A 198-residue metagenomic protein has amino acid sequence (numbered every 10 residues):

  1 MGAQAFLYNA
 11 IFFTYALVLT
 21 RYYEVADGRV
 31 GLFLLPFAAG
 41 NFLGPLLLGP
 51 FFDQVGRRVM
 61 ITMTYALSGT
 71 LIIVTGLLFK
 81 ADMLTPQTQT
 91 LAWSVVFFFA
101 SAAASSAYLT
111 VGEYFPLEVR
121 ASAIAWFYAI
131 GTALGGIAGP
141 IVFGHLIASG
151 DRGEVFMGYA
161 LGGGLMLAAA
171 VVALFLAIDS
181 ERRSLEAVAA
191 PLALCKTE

Functional and structural regions predicted by a protein language model:
M1-P45, G136-G139: Extracytoplasmic gate region of multi-pass secondary transporters
L19-T20, F51-F52, V142-D151: Interfacial helix-cap and linker-helix signal at transmembrane-aqueous boundaries of multi-pass secondary transporters
P45-G56: Helix-to-loop junctions at the C-terminal end of transmembrane segments in multipass secondary transporters
Q54-Y65: Cytoplasmic membrane-interface "Motif A"-like loop-to-helix N-cap segments of 12-TM Major Facilitator Superfamily
L67-M83: C-terminal ends and interior cores of transmembrane alpha-helices in multi-pass membrane transporters/permeases
A102-F115: Intracellular juxtamembrane helix-capping segments at the cytosolic ends of symmetry-related transmembrane helices
L117-S149: A late C-terminal transmembrane helix in Major Facilitator Superfamily
I147-G164: A membrane-interface helix-boundary motif in multi-pass transporters
